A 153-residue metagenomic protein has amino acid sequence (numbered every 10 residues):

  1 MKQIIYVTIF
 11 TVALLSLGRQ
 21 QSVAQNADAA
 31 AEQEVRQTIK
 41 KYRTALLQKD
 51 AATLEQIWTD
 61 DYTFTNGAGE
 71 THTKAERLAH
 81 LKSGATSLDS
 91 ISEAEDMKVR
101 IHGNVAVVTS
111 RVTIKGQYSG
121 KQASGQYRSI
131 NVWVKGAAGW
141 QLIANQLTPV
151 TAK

Functional and structural regions predicted by a protein language model:
I4, T8, R19-D60, Q141 (+1 more regions): Short, low-complexity N-terminal intrinsically disordered segments enriched in polar/charged residues
A30-E34, A51-H102, R111, Q117 (+1 more regions): A solvent-exposed, acidic/Ser-Thr-rich amphipathic alpha-helical stretch
V99-A106, W133-G139: A short, structured loop/turn motif at beta-sheet edges
A106, V112, Y127-S129: Hydrophobic core residues within well-ordered beta-strands of beta-rich domains
K115-Q117, V150-A152: Sequence/structural signature of outer-membrane beta-barrel proteins
Q126-T151: Short beta-strand edge/turn micro-motifs at domain boundaries
